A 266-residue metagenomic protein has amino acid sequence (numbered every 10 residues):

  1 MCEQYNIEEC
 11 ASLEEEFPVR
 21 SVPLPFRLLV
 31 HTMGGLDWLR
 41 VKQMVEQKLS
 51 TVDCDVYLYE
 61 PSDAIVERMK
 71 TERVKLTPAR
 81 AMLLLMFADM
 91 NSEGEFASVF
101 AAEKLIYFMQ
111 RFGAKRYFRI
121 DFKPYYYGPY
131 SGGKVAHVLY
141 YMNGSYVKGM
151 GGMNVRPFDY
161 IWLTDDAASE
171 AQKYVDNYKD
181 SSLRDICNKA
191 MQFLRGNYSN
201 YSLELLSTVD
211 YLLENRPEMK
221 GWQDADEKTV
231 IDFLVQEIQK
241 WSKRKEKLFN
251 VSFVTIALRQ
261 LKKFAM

Functional and structural regions predicted by a protein language model:
M1-C2, L234: A general, composition-driven signal for non-globular sequence regions
C2-K70: Phosphate/ribose-phosphate-bearing ligand recognition and processing surfaces, centered on ADP-ribose/NAD(+/P+) systems
L39-M266: Domain-edge interaction signal
